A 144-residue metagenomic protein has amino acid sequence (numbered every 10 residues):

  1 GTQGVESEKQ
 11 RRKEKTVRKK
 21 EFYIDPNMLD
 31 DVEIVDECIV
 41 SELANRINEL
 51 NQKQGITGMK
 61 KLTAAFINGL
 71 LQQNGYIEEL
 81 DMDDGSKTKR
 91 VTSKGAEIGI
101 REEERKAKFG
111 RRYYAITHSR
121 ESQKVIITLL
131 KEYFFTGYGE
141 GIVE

Functional and structural regions predicted by a protein language model:
G1-T117, T128-E144: A general nucleic-acid interaction/assembly signal
